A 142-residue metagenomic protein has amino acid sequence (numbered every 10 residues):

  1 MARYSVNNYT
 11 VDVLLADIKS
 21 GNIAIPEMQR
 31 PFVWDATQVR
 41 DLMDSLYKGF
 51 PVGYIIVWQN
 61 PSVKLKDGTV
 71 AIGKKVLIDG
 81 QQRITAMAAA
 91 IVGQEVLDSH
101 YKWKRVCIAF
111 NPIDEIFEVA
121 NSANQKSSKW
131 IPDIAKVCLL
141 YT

Functional and structural regions predicted by a protein language model:
A2-L140: Basic- and aromatic-enriched surface patches that contact anionic nucleotides/nucleic acids
